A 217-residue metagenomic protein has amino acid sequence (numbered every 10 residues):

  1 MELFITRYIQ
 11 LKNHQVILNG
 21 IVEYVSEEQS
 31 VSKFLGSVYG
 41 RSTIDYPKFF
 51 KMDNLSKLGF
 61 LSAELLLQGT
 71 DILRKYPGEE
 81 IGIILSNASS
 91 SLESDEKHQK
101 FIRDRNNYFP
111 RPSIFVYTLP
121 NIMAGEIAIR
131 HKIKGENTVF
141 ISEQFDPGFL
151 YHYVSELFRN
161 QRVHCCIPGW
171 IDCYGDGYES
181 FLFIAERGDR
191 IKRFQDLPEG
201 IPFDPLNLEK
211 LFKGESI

Functional and structural regions predicted by a protein language model:
M1-I217: Conserved "HGTGT" condensation-loop signature of ketosynthase/thiolase-family condensing enzymes that catalyze
